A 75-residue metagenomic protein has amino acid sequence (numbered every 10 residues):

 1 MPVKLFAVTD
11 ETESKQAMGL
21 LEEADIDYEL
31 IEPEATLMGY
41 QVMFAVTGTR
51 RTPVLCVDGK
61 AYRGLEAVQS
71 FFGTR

Functional and structural regions predicted by a protein language model:
M1-D27, P33: Local sequence-structure signature of Cys/Sec-based thiol-disulfide redox active-site neighborhoods
L5, I31, M43, C56: Conserved short-loop catalytic and cofactor-binding motifs
T12-E13, M38, R63: Short alpha-helical
E32-R50, T74-R75: Thioredoxin-like thiol-disulfide oxidoreductase module
C56-R75: Non-catalytic, surface beta->alpha helical segment in thiol-disulfide oxidoreductase systems
